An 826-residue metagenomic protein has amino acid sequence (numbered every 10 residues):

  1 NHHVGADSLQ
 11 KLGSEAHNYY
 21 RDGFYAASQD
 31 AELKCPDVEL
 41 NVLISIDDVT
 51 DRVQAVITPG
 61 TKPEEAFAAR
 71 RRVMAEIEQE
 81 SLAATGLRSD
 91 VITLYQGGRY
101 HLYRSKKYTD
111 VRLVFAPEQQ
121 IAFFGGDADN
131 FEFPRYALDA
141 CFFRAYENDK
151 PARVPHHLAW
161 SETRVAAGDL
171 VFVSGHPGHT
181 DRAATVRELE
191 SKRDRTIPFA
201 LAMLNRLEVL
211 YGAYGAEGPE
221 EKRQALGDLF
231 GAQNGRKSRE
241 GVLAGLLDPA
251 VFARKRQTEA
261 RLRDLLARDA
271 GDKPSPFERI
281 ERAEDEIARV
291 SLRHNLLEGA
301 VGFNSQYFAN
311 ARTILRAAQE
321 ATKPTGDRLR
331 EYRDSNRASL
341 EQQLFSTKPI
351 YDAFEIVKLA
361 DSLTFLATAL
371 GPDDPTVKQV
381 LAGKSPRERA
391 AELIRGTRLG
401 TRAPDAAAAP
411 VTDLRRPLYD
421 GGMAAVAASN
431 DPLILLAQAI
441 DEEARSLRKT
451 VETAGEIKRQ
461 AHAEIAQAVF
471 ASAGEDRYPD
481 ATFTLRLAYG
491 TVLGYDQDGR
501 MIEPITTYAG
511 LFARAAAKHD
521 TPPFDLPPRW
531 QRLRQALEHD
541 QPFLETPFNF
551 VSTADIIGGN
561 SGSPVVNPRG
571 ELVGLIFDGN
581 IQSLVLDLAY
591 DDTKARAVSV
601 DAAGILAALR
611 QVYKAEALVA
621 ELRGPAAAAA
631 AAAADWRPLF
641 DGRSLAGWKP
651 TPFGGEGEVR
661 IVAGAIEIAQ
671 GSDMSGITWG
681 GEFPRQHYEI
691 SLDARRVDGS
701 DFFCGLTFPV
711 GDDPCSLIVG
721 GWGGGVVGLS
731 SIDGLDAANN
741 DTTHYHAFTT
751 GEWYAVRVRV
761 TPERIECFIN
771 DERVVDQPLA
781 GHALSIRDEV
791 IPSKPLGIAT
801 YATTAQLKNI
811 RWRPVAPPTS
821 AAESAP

Functional and structural regions predicted by a protein language model:
N1-A630: Terminal presequence/propeptide segments associated with secretion/organelle targeting and zymogen/polyprotein
A630-P826: Carbohydrate-interacting regions of secretory-pathway proteins
